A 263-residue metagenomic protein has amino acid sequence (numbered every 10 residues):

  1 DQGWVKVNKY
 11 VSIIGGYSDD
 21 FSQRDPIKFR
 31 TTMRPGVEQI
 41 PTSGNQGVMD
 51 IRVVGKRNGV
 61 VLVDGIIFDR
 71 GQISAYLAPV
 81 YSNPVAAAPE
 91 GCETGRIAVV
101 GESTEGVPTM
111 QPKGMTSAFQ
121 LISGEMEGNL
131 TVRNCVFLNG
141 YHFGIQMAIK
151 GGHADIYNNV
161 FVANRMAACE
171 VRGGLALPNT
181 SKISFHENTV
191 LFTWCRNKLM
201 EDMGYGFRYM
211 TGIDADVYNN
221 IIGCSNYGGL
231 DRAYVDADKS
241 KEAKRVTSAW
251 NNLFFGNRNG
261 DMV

Functional and structural regions predicted by a protein language model:
Q2, S18, Q23, V37-E38 (+11 more regions): Short glycine/acidic-rich loop motifs that flank beta-strands on beta-rich extracellular proteins
Q2-V7, V53: Short, T/G/N/S-enriched strand-turn elements that build extracellular solenoid repeat scaffolds
Y10, G15, G59-Q72, P89-P108 (+5 more regions): Right-handed parallel beta-helix
V11-I97, G106: Right-handed parallel beta-helix/beta-spiral solenoid domain characteristic of secreted/periplasmic
S22-T42, T109, D238-V263: Acidic, glycine- and Ser/Thr-rich low-complexity intrinsically disordered tracts in extracellular/secreted proteins
R52, G95-R96, S117-G124: Low-complexity, Ser/Thr/Pro/Gly-rich disordered linker/stalk regions
